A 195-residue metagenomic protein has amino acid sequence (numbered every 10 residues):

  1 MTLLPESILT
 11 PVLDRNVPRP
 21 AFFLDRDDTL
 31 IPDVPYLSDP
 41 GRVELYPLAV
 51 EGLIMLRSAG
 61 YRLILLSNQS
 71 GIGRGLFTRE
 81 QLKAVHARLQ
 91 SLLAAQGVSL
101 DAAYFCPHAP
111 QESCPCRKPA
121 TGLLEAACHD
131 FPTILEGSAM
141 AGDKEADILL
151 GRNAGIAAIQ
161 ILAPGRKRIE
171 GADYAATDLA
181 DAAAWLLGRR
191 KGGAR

Functional and structural regions predicted by a protein language model:
T2-F22, E80-D101, P110-M140, K144-R195: Asp-based, Mg2+/Mn2+-dependent phosphohydrolase catalytic module
L3-I64: Active-site neighborhood of HAD-like aspartate-dependent phosphohydrolases
D27, S70, R74, A141 (+1 more regions): Short glycine-rich loop/turn motifs that provide flexible caps or phosphate-binding loops at active sites
L30-D33, N68-S70, Y104-F105, E125-C128: A short alpha-helix capping/helix-coil boundary motif
D33, G75, W185: Residues that scaffold the ATP/ADP-binding catalytic core of kinase and kinase-like folds
Y36-D39, G73-G75, H108-P110, P132-I134: A short, structure-level motif marking secondary-structure boundaries and short turns
A49, L53-H86, S99-Q111, G151: Substrate-recognition element of Asp-dependent hydrolases with the DxDx(T/V) motif
